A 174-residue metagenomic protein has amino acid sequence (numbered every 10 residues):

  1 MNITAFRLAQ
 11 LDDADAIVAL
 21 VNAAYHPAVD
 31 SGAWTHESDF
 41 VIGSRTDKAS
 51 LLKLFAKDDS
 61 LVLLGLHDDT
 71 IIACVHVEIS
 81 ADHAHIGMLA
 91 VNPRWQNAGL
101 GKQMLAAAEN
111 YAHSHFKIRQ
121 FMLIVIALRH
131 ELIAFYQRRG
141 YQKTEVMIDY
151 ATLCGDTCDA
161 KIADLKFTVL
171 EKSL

Functional and structural regions predicted by a protein language model:
M1-D15, T168, K172-L174: Conserved N-terminal entry element of GNAT/NAT acetyltransferase domains
I17, V21: Hydrophobic pocket/interface hotspot
N22-L51: Conserved GNAT-fold acetyl-CoA-binding loop/helix
R45-L63, A163-K166: A short helix-loop-beta-strand connector motif used in the catalytic cores of GNAT acetyltransferases and, in some
L54, R119-I133, R138-L174: C-terminal "cap" of GNAT-fold acetyltransferases
L64, T70-E78, H85-A90: Conserved beta-strand in the GNAT
T70, M88, N92-A106, I126-I133 (+1 more regions): Conserved glycine-rich acetyl-CoA-binding loop
Q103-Q120: Conserved acyl-CoA
